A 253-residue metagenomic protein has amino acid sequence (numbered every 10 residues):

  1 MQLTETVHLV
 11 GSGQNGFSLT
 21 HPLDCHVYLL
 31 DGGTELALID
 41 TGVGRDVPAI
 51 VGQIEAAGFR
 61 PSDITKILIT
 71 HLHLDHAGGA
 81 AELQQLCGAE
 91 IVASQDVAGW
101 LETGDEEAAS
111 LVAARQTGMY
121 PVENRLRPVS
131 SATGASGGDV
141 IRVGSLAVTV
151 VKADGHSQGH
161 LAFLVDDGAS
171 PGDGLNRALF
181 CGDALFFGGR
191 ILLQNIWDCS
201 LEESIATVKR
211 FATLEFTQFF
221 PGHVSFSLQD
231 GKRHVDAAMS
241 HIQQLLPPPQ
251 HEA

Functional and structural regions predicted by a protein language model:
M1-A57, A162-G182: Conserved beta-strand hairpin/beta-sheet module of binuclear metal-dependent hydrolase folds, prominently
L3, L86-C87, E215: Short, structured coil segments at secondary-structure junctions
T6, L30, D40, I50 (+9 more regions): Divalent metal-coordination and catalytic microenvironments
V7-N15, M119-E123, G144-V148: Short Pro/Gly-enriched beta-strand edge/turn motifs at strand-loop
G13-L19, I67-T70, V151-A153, I196-C199: Short, flexible loop segments at the rims of nucleotide/cofactor-binding pockets, characterized by
S18-T20, N124-L126, S130-A132, K152-D154: Short Gly/Pro-enriched turn/cap motifs at secondary-structure boundaries
V43-R45, V140, L146-P249: Metallo-beta-lactamase
R45-P48, E55-V140, A237-L245: Active-site HxH/HxHxD metal-binding segment of metal-dependent hydrolases
